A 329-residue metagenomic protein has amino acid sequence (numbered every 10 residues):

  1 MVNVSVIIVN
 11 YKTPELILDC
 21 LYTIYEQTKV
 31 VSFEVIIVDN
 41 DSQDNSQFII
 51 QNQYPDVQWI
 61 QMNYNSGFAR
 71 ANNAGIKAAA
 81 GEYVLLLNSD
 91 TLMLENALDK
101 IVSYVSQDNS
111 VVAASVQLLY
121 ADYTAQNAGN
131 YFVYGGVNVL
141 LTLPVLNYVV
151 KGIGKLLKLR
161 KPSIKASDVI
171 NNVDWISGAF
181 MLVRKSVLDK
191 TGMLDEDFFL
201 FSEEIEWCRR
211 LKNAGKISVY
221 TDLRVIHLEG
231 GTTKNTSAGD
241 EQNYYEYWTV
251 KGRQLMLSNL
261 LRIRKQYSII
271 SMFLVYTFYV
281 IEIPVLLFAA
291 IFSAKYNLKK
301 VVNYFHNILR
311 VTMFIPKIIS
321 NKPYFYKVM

Functional and structural regions predicted by a protein language model:
Y22-S32: Short, acidic, metal-binding catalytic loop of nucleotide-sugar glycosyltransferases
T23, D39-F48, Y64, L94: A conserved acidic beta->alpha catalytic loop
M62-A79, S89, K100: Glycine-rich, basic loop-to-helix element that forms the pyrophosphate-binding segment of sugar-nucleotide handling
V84: Short aromatic/hydrophobic "clamp" motif used to bind/position activated sugar donors
E95-F132: Conserved donor NDP-sugar-binding/catalytic core segment of glycosyltransferases
V133-V173: Short, flexible, basic/aromatic active-site loop/helix in glycosyltransferases
A166-V169, D174-M193, D197-R224: A short, conserved alpha-helix in the catalytic core of glycosyltransferases
A214-Y296: Active-site-adjacent helix/loop segment of glycosyltransferases that harbors family-specific signature motifs
